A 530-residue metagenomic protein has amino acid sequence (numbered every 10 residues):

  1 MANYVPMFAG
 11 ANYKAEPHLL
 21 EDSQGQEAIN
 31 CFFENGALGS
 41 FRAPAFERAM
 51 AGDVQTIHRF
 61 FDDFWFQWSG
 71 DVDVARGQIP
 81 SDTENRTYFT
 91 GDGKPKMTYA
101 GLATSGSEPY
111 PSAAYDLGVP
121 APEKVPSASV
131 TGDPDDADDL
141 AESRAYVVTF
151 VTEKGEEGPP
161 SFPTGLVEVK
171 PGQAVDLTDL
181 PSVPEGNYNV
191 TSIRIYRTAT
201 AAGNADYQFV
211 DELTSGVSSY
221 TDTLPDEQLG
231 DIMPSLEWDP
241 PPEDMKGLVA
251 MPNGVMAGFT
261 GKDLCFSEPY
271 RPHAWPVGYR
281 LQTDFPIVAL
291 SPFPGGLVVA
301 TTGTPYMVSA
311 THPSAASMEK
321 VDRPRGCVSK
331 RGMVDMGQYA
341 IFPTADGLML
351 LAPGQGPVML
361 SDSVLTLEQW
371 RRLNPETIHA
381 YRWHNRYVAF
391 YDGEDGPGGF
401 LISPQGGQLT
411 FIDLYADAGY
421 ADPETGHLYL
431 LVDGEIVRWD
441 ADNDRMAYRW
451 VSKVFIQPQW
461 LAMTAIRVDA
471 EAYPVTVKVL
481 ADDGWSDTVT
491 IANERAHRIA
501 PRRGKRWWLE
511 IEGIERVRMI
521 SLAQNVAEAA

Functional and structural regions predicted by a protein language model:
M1-E27, F33, R48-K262, F266-Y279: Disordered, low-complexity "stalk" and linker segments at domain junctions of extracellular and cell-surface proteins
M1-T87, G91, S143, E153 (+4 more regions): Beta-sheet repeat architectures centered on beta-propellers
T98-P109, D263-G278, Y306-S317, M349-S363 (+2 more regions): Surface-exposed loop/turn elements that mediate protein-protein interactions on large endomembrane-trafficking
L213, Y279-T283, K320-R325, W370-R371 (+1 more regions): Surface loop/turn motifs at the tips and blade-to-blade linkers of beta-strand repeat domains
P241-P242, V249, T283, L290 (+3 more regions): Conserved loop/turn at the beginning of each blade in beta-propeller domains
P292, L297-V298, G303, D322-A352: Structured, hydrophobic secondary-structure cores that serve as assembly/anchoring elements
